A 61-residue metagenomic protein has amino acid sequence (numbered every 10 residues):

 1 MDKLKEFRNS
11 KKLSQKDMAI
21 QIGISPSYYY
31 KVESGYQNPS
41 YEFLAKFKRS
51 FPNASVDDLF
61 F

Functional and structural regions predicted by a protein language model:
M1-K11, D57: A short, Lys/Arg-rich alpha-helix, primarily the initiator
K5, K16, A45: Residues within the helices of the helix-turn-helix
R8, A19, K48: The alpha-helix within a helix-turn-helix
N9-S10, Y28, N38: Short amphipathic helical patch at the helix-1/turn junction of helix-turn-helix
L13-Y30: Short alpha-helical DNA-recognition segment
E42-D58: DNA major-groove recognition helix of helix-turn-helix/homeodomain DNA-binding modules
